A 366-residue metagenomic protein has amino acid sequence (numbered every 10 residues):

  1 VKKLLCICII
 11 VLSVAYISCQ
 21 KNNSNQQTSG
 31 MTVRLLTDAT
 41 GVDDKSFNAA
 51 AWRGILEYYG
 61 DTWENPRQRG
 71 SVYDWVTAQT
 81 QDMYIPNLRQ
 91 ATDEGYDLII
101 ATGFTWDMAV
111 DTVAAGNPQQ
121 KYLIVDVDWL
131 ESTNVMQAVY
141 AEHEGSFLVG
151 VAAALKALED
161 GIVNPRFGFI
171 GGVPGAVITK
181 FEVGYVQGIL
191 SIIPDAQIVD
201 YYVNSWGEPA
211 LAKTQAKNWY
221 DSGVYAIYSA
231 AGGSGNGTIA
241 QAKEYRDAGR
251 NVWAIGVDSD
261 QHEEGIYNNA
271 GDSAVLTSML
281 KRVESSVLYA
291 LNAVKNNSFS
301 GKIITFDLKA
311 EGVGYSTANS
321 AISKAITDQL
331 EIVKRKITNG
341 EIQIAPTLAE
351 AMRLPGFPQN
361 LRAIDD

Functional and structural regions predicted by a protein language model:
L4-L12: Sec-dependent N-terminal signal peptides
A15-S18: C-terminal motif of bacterial Sec signal peptides marking the signal peptidase cleavage site
Q20-N22: Bacterial signal peptide processing site
N25-D366: A residue-level marker of the well-folded mature domains of exported/periplasmic proteins
